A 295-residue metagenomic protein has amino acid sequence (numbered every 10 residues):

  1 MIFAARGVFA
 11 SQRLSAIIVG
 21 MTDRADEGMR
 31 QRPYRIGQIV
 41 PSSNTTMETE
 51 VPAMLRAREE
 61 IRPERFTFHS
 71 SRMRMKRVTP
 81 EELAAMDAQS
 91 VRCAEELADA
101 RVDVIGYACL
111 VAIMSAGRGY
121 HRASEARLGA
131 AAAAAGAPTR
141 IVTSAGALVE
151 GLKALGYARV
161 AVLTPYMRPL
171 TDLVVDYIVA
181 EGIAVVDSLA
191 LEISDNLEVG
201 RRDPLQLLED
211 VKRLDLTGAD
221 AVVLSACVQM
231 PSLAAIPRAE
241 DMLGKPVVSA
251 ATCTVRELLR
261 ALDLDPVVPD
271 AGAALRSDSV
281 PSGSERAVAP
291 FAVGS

Functional and structural regions predicted by a protein language model:
T22-R92, Y166-T171, V175-D203: N-terminal glycine-rich anion-binding loop in soluble enzyme alpha/beta folds
D23, Y34, E64, R140-A145 (+8 more regions): Hydrophobic structural segments
G37-I39, V102-A108, A161-L163, A219-C227: Periplasmic-binding protein-like
V91-E95, D203-L216, P231-L233: A short, acidic, amphipathic alpha-helical segment used as a generic capping/interface helix at domain edges
L97-A98, V104, C109-A135: Glycine/small-residue-rich loop that forms an oxyanion/phosphate-binding "nest" at active or ligand-binding sites
S124-S194: Conserved beta-alpha
S249-S295: C-terminal functional extensions of proteins
